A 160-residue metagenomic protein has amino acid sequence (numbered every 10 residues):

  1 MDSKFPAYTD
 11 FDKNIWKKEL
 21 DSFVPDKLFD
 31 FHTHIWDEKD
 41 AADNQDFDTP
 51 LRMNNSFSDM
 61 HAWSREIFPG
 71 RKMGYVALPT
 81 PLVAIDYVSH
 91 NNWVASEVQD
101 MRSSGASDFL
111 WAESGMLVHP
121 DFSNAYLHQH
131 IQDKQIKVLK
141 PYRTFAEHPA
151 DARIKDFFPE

Functional and structural regions predicted by a protein language model:
M1-N92: An N-terminally biased module of ancient metal coordination in phosphate/nucleic-acid-related enzymes
D2-F11, I85-E160: Active-site gating/metal-coordination segments in enzymes
